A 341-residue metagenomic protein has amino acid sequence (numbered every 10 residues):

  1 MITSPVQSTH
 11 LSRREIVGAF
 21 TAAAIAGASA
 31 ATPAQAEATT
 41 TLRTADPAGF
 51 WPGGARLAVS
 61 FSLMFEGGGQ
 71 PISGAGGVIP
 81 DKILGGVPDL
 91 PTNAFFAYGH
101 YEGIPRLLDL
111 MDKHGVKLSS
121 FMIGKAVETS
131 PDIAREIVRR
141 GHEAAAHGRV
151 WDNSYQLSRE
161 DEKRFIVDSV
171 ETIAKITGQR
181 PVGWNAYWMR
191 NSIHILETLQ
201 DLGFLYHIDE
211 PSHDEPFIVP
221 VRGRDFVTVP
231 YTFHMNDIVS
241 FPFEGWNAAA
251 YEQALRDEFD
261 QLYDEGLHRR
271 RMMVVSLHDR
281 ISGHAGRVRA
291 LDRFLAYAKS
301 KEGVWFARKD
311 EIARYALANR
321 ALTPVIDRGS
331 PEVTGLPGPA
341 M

Functional and structural regions predicted by a protein language model:
M1-L11, A19-A24: N-terminal secretory signal peptides
A30-A38: Boundary at the C-terminal end of the N-terminal hydrophobic targeting segment
T39-G183, W188-V227, E252-R271, V275 (+1 more regions): Catalytic alpha-helical scaffold of carbohydrate-active enzymes acting on polysaccharides/glycoconjugates
T232-F259: A conserved mid-domain beta-alpha-beta active-site/ligand-binding segment of alpha/beta enzyme cores
I238-P242, V274-I281: Short, local alpha-helical segments
